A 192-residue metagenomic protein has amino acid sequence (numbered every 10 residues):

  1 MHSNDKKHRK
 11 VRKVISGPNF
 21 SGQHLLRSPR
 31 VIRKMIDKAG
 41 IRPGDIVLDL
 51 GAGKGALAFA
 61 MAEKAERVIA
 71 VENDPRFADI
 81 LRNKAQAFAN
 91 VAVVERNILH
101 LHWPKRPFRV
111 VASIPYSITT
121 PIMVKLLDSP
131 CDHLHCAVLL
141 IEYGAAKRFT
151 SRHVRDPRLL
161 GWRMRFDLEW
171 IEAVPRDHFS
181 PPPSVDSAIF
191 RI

Functional and structural regions predicted by a protein language model:
M1-I192: Catalytic cores of RNA-modifying enzymes
